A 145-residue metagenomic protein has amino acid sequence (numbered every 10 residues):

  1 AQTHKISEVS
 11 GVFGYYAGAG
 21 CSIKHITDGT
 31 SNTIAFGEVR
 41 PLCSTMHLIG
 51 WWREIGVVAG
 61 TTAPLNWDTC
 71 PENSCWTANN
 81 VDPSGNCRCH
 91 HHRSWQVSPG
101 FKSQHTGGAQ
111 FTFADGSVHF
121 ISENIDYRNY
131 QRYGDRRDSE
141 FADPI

Functional and structural regions predicted by a protein language model:
A1-I145: Surface-exposed loop/linker segments characteristic of extracytoplasmic
